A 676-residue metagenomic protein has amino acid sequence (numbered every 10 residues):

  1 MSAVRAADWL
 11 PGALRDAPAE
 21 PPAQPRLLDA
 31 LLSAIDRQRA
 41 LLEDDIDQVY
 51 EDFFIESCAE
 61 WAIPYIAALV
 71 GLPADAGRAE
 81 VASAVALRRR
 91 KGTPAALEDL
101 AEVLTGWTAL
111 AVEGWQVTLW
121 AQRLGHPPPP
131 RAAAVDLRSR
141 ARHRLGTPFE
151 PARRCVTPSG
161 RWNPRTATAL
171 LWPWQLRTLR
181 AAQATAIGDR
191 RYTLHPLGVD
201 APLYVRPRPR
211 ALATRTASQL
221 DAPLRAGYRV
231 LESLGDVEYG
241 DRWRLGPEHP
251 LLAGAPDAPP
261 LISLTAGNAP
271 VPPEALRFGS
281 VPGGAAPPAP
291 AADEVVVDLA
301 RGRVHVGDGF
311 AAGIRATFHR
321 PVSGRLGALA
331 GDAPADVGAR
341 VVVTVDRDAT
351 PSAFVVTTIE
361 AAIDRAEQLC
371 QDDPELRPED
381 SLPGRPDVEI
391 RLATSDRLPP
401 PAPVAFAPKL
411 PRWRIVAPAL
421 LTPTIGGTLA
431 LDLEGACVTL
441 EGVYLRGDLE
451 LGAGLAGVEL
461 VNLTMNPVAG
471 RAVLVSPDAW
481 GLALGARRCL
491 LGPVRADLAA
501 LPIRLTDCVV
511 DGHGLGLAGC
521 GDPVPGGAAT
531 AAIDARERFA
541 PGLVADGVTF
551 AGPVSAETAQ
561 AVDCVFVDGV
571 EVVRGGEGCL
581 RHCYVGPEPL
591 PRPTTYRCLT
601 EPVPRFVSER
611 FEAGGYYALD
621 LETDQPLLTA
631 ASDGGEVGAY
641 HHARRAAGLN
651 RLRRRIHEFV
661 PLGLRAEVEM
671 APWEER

Functional and structural regions predicted by a protein language model:
M1-R340: Compositionally biased, low-complexity/repeat regions
V81, D348-L429, Y444-L449: N-terminal extracellular ligand-recognition/capping segment immediately after the signal peptide
R89-T93, V103, F354, T358 (+2 more regions): Short, glycine/acidic-rich beta->alpha junctions
F310, S395-L398, E588-L590: Acidic glycine-/aspartate-rich tracts in secreted/extracellular proteins
F310-A328, Y596-R676: Surface beta-loop-beta hairpin patches that serve as ligand-binding interfaces in beta-rich domains
T344-D346, A393-S395, V416-P418, G426 (+17 more regions): Feature marks extracellular polysaccharide-active and adherence modules
D387-E389, S395, P403, R412-R414 (+15 more regions): Detector for repetitive beta-architecture
D497, I503-R610: Predominantly extracellular beta-rich ligand-binding scaffolds that present long acidic/polar faces for carbohydrate
